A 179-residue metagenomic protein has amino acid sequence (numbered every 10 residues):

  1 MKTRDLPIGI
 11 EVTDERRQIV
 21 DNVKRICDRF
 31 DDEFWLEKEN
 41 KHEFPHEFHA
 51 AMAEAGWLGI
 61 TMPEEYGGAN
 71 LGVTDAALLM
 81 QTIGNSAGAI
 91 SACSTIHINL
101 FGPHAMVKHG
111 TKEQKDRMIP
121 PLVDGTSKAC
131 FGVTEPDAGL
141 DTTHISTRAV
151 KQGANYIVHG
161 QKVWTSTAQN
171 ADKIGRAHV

Functional and structural regions predicted by a protein language model:
M1-E15: Intrinsic disorder at enzyme termini
V12-I19, K41, K115: Residue-level recognition of alpha-helical structural elements
E15-R29: A non-catalytic, amphipathic alpha-helix used as a structural packing/dimerization or gating element in enzyme scaffolds
D31-K173: Glycine-rich flavin
A177-V179: Conserved small/polar residues in nucleotide/adenosyl-binding loops
